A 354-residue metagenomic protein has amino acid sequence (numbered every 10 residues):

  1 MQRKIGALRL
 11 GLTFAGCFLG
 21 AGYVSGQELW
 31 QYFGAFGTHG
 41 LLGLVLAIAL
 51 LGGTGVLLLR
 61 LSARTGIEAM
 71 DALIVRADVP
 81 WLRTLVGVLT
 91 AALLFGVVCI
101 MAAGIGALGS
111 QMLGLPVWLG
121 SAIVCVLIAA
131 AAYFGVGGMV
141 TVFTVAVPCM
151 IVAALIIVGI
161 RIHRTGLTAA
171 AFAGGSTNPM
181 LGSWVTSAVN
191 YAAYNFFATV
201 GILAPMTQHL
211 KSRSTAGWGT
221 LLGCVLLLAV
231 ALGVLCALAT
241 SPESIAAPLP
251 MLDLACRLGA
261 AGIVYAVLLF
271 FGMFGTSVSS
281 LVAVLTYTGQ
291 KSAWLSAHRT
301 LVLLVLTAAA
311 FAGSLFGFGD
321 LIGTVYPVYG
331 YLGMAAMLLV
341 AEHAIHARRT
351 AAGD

Functional and structural regions predicted by a protein language model:
Q2-I5, A35-H39, T65-L93, Q111-V117 (+3 more regions): Transmembrane-helix boundary/entry motifs in multi-pass membrane transporters
R3-L8, Y32-L59, A216-A229, P327-A336: Extracellular loop-to-transmembrane helix junctions
I5-V24, G43, A91-L94, V98 (+3 more regions): Hydrophobic, membrane-embedded alpha-helices of multi-pass small-molecule transporters
A21, F95, I128, C149-S176 (+1 more regions): Hydrophobic alpha-helical segments and their helix-loop junctions in multi-pass secondary transporters
G26-Q31, F134-V145, G201-V225, A247 (+1 more regions): Hydrophobic, small-residue-rich membrane helices and short re-entrant helix-turn-helix hairpins that build
V45-D71, G233, A237, S241: Juxtamembrane transmembrane-helix boundary signature
G104-G109, P116-I123, A131-I162, I322-V340: Membrane-interface loop-to-helix entry segments
T177, L238-A260: Membrane-interface interhelical connector segments
